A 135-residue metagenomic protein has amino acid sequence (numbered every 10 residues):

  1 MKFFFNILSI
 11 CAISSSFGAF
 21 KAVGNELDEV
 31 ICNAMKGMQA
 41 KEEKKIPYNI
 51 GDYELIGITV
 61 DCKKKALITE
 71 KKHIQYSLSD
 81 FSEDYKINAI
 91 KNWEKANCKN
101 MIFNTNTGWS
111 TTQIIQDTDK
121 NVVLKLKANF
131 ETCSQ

Functional and structural regions predicted by a protein language model:
M1-F20: Classical Sec-dependent N-terminal signal peptides that target proteins to the secretory pathway
S15, K41-K45, N97-M101: Solvent-exposed amphipathic alpha-helical surface segments
F17-I31: Cleaved targeting-peptide boundary
F20, S82-N88, Q116-V123: Short, intrinsically disordered, charge-biased short linear motifs at domain edges
D28, G37-A66, K72-Y76, N104-Q135: Polar/charged, Gly/Pro-rich intrinsically disordered segments
E29, N33-K36, K91: Polar/charged alpha-helical tracts
F81-T105: Short, non-transmembrane amphipathic alpha-helical segments
